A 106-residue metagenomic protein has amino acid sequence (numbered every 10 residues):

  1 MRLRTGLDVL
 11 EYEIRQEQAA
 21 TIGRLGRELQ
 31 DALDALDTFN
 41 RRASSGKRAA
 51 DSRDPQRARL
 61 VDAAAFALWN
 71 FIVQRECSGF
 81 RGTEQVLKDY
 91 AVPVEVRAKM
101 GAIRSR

Functional and structural regions predicted by a protein language model:
M1-Y12: Short, charge-rich amphipathic alpha-helices with coiled-coil/heptad character
L7, R24-R27, K47, A102: Intrinsically disordered, low-complexity regions
E11-R27: Short, charge/polar-rich alpha-helical segments
R15, L33, D37, A91-V94 (+1 more regions): Generic secondary-structure transition motif, activating predominantly at the C-termini of alpha-helices
L25-A43, L68-F71: Non-transmembrane amphipathic alpha-helical segments
R41-L60: Amphipathic alpha-helical segments
R48, R97-R106: Short, conserved aromatic-histidine micro-motifs
D54-G101: Amphipathic alpha-helical packing elements
